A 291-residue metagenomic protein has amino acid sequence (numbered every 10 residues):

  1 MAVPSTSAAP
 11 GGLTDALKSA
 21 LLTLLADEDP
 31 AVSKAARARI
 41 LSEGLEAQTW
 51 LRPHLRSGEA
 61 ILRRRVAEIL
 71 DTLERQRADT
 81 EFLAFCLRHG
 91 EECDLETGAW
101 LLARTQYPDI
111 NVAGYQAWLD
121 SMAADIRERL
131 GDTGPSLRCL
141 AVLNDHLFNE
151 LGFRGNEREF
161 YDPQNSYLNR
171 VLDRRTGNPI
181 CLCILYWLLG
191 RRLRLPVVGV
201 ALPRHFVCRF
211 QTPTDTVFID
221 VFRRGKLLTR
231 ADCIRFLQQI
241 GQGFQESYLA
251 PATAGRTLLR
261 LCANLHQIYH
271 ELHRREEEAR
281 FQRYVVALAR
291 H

Functional and structural regions predicted by a protein language model:
M1-H291: A structural boundary/capping signal
